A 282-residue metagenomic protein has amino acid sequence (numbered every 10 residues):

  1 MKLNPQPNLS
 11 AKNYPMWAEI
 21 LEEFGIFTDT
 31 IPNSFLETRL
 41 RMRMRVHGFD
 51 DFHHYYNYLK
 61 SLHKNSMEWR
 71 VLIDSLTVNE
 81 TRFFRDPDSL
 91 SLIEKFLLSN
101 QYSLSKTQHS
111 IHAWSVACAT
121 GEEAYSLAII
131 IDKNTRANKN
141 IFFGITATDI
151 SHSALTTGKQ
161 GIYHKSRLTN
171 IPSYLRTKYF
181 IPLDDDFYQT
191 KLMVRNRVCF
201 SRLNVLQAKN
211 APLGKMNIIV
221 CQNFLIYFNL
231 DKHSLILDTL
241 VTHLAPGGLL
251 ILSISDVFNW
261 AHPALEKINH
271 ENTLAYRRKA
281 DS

Functional and structural regions predicted by a protein language model:
K2-W114: Conserved AdoMet
H109-G121, T146: Conserved class I S-adenosyl-L-methionine
V116, A137-V220, F224-F228, K232-L235 (+2 more regions): Extended basic-aromatic, gly/pro-enriched interface segments that bind polyanionic ligands
T120-N138: Conserved SAM-binding loop of SAM-dependent methyltransferases across substrates and taxa, primarily the Class I
S234-P246: A short glycine-rich, Lys/Arg-flanked "PGG" loop and its adjoining helix->strand segment in the class I
G247-I254: Conserved beta-strand signature within the Rossmann-like core of class I S-adenosyl-L-methionine
A261-S282: Core SAM-dependent methyltransferase catalytic element
